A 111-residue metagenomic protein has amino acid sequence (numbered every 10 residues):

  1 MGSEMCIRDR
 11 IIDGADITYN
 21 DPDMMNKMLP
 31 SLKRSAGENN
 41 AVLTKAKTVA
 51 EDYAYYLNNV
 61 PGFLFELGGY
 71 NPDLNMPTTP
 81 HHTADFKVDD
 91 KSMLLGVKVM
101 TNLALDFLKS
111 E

Functional and structural regions predicted by a protein language model:
M1-I7: Short, small-residue-biased leader/transition segments that mark boundaries at the very start of proteins
S3, K27-S35, Y55, N102-D106: Generic non-transmembrane alpha-helical segments
S3, M24-M25, P72-M76: Short hydrophobic/aromatic-rich motifs at helix boundaries and adjacent loops
E4, E38-N40, F107-E111: Surface-exposed helix-capping loop/turn segments at secondary-structure junctions
R8-L29, L43-A54, D85, D89: A short beta-alpha structural unit
G14-A15, R34-E38: Amphipathic alpha-helix from the class-I
A41-V99, L103, F107: Zn-dependent metallopeptidase/amidohydrolase metal-coordination segment
